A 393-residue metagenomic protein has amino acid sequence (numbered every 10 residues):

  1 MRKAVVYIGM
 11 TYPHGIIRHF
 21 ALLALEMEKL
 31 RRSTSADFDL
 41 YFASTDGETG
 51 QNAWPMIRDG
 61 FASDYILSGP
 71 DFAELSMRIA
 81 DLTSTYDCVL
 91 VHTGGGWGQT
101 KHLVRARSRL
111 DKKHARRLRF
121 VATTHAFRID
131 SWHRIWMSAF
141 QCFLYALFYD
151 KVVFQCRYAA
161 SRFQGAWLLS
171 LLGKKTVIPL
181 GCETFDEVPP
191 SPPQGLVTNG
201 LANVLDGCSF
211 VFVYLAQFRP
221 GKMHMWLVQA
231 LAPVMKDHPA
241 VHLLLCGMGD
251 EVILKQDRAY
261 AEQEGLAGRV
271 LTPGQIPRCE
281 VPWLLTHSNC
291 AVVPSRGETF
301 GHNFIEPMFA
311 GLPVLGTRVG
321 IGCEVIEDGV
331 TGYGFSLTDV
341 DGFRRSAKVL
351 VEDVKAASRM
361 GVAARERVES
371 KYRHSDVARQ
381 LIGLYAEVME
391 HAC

Functional and structural regions predicted by a protein language model:
K3-I8, G200-K222, V228-L231, L244: Conserved donor-binding/catalytic core segment of Leloir-type glycosyltransferases
F42-E48, H242-Q256, G274: Glycosyltransferase donor-sugar binding loop
L147-K175, C182-T184: A short, active-site helix/loop in glycosyltransferases that binds the activated sugar's phosphate group
Q256-I276: Nucleotide-activated donor-binding/catalytic signature segment of Leloir-type glycosyltransferases, i.e., the conserved
Q275-I276, W283-S288: Short alpha-helical donor nucleotide-sugar binding micro-motif in glycosyltransferases
R296: Aromatic "clamp/platform" in nucleotide-sugar-dependent glycosyltransferases that forms part of the donor/acceptor
P313-G316, I326: Short hydrophobic beta-strand element within catalytic cores of glycosyltransferases and related nucleotide-activated
D328-G329, Y333-V340, V349-K355: Conserved acidic donor-binding segment of nucleotide-sugar-dependent glycosyltransferases
